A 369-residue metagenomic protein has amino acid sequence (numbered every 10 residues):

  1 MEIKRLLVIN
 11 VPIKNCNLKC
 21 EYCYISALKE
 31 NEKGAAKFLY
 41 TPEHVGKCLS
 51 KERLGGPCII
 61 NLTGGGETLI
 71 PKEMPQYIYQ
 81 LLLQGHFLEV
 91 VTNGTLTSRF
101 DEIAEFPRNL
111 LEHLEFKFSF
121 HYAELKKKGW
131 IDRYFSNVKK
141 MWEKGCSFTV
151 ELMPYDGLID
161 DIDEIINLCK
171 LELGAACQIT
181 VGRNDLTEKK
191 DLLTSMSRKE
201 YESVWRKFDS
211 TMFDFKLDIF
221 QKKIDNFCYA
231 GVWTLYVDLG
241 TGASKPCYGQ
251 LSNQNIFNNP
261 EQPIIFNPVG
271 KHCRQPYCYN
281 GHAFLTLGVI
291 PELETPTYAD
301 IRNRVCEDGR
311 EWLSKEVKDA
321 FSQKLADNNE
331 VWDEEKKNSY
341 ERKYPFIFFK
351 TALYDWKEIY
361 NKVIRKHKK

Functional and structural regions predicted by a protein language model:
M1-S26, I59-L62, T234: N-terminal pre-triad scaffold of radical SAM enzymes
L6, A27-Y40, G56-I70, Q84-R99 (+3 more regions): Core AdoMet radical
A35-H44, P291-Y298: Short cysteine/histidine-rich metal-coordination sites, predominantly Zn2+-binding motifs
F38-C48, P75-Q76, F100-I103, K128-V138 (+1 more regions): Well-ordered, non-membrane alpha-helical segments in soluble/globular domains
K51-R53, I78-L83, I103-H113, F135-E143 (+1 more regions): Acidic (Asp/Glu)-rich catalytic clusters
S119-G240, S244: Radical SAM enzyme [4Fe-4S]-AdoMet core and its adjacent flexible, acidic and glycine-rich loops/tails across
K189-K315: Accessory C-terminal segments flanking Radical SAM cores
H272-K369: Radical SAM enzyme core and accessory elements
